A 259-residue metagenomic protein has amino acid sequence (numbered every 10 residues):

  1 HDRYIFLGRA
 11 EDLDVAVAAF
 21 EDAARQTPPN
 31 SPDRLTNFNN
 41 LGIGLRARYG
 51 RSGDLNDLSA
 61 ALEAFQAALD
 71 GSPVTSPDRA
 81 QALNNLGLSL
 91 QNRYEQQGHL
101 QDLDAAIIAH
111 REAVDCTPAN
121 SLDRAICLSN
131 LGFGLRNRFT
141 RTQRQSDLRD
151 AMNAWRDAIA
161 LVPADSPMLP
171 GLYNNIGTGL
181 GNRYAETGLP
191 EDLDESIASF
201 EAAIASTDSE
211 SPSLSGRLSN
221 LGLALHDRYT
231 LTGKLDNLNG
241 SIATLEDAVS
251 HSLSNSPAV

Functional and structural regions predicted by a protein language model:
H1-D2, E11-A18, D22, A198 (+3 more regions): Intrinsically disordered, low-complexity repeat tracts
H1-I5, D33-G50, D78-E95, D123-T140 (+2 more regions): Conserved alpha-helical positions within TPR/SEL1-like repeat arrays
F6-A10, D22-L35, S52, A67-A80 (+6 more regions): Flexible helix-coil transition and linker loops at the boundaries of alpha-helical arrays
